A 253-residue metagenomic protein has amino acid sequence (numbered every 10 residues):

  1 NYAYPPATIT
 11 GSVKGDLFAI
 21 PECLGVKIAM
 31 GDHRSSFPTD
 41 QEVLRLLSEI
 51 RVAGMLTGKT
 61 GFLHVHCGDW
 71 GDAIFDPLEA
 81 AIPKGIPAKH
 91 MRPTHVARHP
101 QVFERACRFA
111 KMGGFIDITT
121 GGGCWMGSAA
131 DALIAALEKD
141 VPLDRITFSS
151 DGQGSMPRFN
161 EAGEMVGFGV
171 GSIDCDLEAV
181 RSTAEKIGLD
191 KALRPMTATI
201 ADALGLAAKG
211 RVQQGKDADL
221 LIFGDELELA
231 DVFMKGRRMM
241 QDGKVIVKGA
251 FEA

Functional and structural regions predicted by a protein language model:
N1-L47: Divalent-metal coordination cores built from histidine and acidic residues
L24, G61, M91, D219 (+1 more regions): Conserved acidic residues
V26, H66, I116, D151 (+3 more regions): Divalent metal-coordination and catalytic microenvironments
M30, H95, S150, D225 (+1 more regions): Residues that line or immediately flank small-molecule/substrate-binding pockets and catalytic motifs
R34-S36, E42-N160, M165-V170: Active-site core of metal-dependent hydrolases
E138-D225: His/Asp/Glu-enriched, well-ordered alpha-helical/loop segment that forms or immediately abuts the divalent-metal
R211-A253: C-terminal cap of metal-dependent C-N hydrolases
